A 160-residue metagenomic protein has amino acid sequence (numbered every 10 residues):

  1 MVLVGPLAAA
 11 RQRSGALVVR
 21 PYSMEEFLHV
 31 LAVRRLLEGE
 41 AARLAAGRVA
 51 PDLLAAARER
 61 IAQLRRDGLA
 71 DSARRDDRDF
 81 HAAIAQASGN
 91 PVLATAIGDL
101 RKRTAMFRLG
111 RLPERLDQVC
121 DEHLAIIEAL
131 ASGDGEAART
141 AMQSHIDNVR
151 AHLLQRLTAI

Functional and structural regions predicted by a protein language model:
M1-G47, R150-I160: Short linear motifs at protein or domain termini
G15-V18, A105, L112: Glycine-rich, flexible loop/turn motifs
V30-R34, E40, G47-G110, C120-E128 (+1 more regions): Conserved amphipathic alpha-helical segments that form helical-bundle/coiled-coil interaction surfaces
R115: Short beta-strand-centered segments that line the small-molecule binding cleft or hinge of alpha/beta clamshell
